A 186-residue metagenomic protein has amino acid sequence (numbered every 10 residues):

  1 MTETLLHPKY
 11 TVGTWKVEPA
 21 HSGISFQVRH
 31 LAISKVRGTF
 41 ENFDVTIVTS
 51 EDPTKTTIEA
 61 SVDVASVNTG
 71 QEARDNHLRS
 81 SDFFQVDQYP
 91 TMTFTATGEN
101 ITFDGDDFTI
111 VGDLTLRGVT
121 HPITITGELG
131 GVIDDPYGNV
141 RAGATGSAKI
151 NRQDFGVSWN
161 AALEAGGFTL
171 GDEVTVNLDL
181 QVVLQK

Functional and structural regions predicted by a protein language model:
M1-K186: Low-complexity, acidic/polar, glycine-enriched regions of mature
